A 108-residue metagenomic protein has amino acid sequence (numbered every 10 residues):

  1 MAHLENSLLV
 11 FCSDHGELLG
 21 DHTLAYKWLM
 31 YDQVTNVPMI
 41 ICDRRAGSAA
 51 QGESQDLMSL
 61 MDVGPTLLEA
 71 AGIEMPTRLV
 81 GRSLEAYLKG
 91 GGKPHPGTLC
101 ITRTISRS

Functional and structural regions predicted by a protein language model:
M1-G52, S59: Histidine-centered active-site microenvironments of extracellular/periplasmic hydrolases and transferases
H15-D21, M61-G64, E69-S108: C-terminal cap/loop subdomain of S1 sulfatases and analogous C-terminal strand-loop tails that border
S48-Q55, E69-I73: Aromatic-glycine-rich donor-binding/catalytic loop that engages nucleotide-sugar donors across glycosyltransferases
